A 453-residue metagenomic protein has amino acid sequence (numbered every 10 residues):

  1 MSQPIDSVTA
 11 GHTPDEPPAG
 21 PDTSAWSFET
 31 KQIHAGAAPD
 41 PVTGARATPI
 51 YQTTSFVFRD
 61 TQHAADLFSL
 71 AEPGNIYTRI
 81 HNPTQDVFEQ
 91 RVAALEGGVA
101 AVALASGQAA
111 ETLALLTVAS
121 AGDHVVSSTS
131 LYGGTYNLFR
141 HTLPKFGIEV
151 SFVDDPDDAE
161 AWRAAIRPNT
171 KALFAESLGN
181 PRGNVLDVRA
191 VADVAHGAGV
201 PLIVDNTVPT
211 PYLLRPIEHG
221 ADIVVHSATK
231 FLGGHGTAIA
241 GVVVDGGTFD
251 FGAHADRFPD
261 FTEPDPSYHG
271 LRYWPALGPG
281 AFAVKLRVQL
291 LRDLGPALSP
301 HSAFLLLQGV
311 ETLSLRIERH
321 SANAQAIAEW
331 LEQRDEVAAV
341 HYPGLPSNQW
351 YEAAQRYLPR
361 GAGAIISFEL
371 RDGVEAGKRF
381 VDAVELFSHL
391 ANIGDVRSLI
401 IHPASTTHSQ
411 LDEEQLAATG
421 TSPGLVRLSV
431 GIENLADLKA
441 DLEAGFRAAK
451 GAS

Functional and structural regions predicted by a protein language model:
S2-A19, R140, E149-V150, A164 (+4 more regions): PLP-dependent enzyme catalytic core of the Aspartate aminotransferase-like
Q3-N82, Q90-R91: N-terminal "arm"/small-domain region of PLP-dependent enzymes with the aminotransferase-like
V8-G11, E16-S24, Q32-H34, A38-P41 (+1 more regions): Conserved PLP-enzyme active-site core in the AAT-like
D60-T112, G134-T142: Conserved N-terminal alpha-helix of the aminotransferase class I/II PLP-enzyme fold
P73, V99, S302, L306 (+3 more regions): Short amphipathic alpha-helical segments
L178, T207-P209, L345, R371 (+1 more regions): Active-site beta-loop-alpha junctions enriched in small/polar residues
I317, Q325, L331-E332, E336-V426 (+2 more regions): Conserved C-terminal alpha-helix-loop-beta "cap" of PLP-dependent enzymes that closes/shapes the active-site mouth
